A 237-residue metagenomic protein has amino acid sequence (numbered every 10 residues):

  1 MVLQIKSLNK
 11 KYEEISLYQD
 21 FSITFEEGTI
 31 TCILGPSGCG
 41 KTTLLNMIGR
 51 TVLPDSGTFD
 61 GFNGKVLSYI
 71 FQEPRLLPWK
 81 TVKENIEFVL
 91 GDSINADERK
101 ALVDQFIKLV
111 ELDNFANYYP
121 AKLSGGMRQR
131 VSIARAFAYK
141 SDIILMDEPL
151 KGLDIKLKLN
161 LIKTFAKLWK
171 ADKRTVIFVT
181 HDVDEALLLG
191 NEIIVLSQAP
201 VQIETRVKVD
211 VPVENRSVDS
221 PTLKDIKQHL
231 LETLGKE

Functional and structural regions predicted by a protein language model:
L3, Y18-D20: Conserved structural motif at the start of ABC-family nucleotide-binding domains
L34-P36: The feature captures the beta-strand-to-loop junction immediately N-terminal to the Walker
G49: Helix-to-loop junction immediately C-terminal to a conserved catalytic motif
D97-F115, K167: Conserved ABC ATPase "signature" region
Y119-L123, M127: Conserved ABC ATPase signature
A138-D142: A short, proline-enriched helix->beta-strand linker immediately N-terminal to the Walker B motif in ABC-type P-loop
I144-E148: Catalytic Walker B motif of ABC-type/P-loop ATPase nucleotide-binding domains
